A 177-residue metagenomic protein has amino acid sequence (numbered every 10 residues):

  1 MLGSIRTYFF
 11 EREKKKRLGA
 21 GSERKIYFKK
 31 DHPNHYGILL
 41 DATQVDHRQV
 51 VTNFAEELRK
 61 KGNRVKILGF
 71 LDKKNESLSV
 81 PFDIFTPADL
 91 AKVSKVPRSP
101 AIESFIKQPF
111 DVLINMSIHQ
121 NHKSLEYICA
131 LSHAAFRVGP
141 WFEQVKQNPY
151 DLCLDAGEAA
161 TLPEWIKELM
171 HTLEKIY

Functional and structural regions predicted by a protein language model:
M1-K14: Helix-enriched interaction subdomains in cytosolic or periplasmic regions, typified by TIR/SEFIR signaling/NADase cores
R17-S22, T86-S104: Glycine-rich, highly charged phosphate/nucleotide-binding loops
R24-V50: Active-site donor-nucleotide binding/catalytic segment of nucleotide-sugar enzymes
Q44-N63: Histidine-anchored nucleotide/phosphate-binding helix
N63-D72, G139-P140: Short internal beta-strands
V112-I114: Structural motif
I118-S132: An aromatic- and histidine-rich active-site surface loop
Q144-Y177: Active-site-proximal region of nucleotide-activated glycan assembly enzymes, centered on histidine/acidic-rich loops
